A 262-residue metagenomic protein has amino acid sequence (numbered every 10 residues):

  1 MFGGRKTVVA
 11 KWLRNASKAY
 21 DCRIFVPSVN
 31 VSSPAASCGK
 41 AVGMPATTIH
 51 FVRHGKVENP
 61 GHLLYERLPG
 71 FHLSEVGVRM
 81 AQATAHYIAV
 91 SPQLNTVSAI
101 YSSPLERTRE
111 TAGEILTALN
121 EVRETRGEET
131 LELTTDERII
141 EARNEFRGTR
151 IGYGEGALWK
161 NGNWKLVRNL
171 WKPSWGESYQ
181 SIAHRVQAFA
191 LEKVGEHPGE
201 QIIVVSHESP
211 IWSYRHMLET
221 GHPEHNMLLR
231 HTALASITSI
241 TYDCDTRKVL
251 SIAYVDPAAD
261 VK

Functional and structural regions predicted by a protein language model:
G43, A83-W164, T238: Phosphate-coordination/substrate-recognition cap region in phosphate-metabolizing enzymes
T48-H54: Short, hydrophobic/glycine-enriched beta-strand segments
I49, S98, E200-E208: Generic beta-sheet signal
K56-I115, W175-V186: Loop-to-helix element that buttresses phosphate recognition and phosphoryl-transfer chemistry
P92-N95, K193-E200: Glycine-rich phosphate-binding loop signature in dinucleotide/nucleotide-binding domains
N161-S181: Short glycine/proline- and acidic residue-enriched helix-loop micro-motifs that form flexible lids or anion-recognition
E219-K248: Domain-level recognition of soluble alpha/beta enzyme cores, biased toward histidine phosphatases/phosphomutases
